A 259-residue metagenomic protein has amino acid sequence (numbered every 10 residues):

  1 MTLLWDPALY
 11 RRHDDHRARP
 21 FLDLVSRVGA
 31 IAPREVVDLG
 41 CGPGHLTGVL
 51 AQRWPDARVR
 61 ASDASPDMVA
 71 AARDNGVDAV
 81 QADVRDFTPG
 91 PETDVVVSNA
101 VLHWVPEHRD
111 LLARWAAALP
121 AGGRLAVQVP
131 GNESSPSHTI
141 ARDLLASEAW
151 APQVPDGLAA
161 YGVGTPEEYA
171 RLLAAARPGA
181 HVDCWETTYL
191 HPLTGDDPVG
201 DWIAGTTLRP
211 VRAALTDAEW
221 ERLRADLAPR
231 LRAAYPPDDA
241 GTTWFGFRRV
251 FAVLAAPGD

Functional and structural regions predicted by a protein language model:
M1-A32, H45-V49, M68: Conserved class I S-adenosyl-L-methionine
G29, P55, R73, P106 (+1 more regions): Short conserved AdoMet
E35-F87: Class I SAM-dependent methyltransferase SAM/SAH-binding core
P43-H45, Y161-D259: Conserved Class I S-adenosyl-L-methionine
R85-V96: A short acidic, Gly/Pro-enriched loop at the edge of an enzyme's catalytic core that lines a small-molecule cofactor
V95-H108, G131: A short SAM/SAH-binding and catalytic strip from SAM-dependent methyltransferases
R109-R124: A short glycine-rich, Lys/Arg-flanked "PGG" loop and its adjoining helix->strand segment in the class I
A126-A151: Conserved class I S-adenosyl-L-methionine
